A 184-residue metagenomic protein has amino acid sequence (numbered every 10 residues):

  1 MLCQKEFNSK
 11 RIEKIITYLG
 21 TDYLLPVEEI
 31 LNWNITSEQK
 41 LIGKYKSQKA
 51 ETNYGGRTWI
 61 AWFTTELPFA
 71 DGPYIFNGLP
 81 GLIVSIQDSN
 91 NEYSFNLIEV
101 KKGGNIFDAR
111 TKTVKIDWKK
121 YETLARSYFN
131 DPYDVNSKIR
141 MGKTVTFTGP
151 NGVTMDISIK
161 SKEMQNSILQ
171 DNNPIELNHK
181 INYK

Functional and structural regions predicted by a protein language model:
M1-K184: Extended soluble regions of mature proteins
